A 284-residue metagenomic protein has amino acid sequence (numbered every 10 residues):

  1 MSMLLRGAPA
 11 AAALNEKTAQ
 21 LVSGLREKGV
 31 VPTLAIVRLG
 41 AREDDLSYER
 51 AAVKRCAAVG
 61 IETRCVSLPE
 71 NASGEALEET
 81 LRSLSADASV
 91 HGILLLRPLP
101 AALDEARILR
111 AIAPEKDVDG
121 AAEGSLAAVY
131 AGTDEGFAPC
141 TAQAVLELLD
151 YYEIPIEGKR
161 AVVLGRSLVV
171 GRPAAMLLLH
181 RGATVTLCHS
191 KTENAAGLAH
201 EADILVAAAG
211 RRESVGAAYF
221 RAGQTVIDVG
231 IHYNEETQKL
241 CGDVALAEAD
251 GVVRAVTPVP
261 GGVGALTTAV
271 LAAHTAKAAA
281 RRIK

Functional and structural regions predicted by a protein language model:
M1-A10, D87, L103-R110: Helix-enriched interaction subdomains in cytosolic or periplasmic regions, typified by TIR/SEFIR signaling/NADase cores
M1-V30: Positively charged, low-complexity intrinsically disordered leader regions
G24-A35, G40-A58: N-terminal glycine-rich anion-binding loops that anchor highly charged ligand groups
L39-V53, G136-R221, T225, V229 (+2 more regions): Glycine-rich phosphate/diphosphate-binding loop of Rossmann-like nucleotide-binding domains
C56-E70, V185-L187: Short beta-strand elements in bilobed, periplasmic/extracellular small-molecule ligand-binding domains
A76-A88: Short, well-structured alpha-helical segments in soluble
G92-I156, L198, E213: Anion-binding alpha/beta catalytic cores of soluble intermediary-metabolism enzymes, centered on
A106-L126, G230-I283: Rossmann-fold NAD(P)-binding glycine/threonine-rich loop
